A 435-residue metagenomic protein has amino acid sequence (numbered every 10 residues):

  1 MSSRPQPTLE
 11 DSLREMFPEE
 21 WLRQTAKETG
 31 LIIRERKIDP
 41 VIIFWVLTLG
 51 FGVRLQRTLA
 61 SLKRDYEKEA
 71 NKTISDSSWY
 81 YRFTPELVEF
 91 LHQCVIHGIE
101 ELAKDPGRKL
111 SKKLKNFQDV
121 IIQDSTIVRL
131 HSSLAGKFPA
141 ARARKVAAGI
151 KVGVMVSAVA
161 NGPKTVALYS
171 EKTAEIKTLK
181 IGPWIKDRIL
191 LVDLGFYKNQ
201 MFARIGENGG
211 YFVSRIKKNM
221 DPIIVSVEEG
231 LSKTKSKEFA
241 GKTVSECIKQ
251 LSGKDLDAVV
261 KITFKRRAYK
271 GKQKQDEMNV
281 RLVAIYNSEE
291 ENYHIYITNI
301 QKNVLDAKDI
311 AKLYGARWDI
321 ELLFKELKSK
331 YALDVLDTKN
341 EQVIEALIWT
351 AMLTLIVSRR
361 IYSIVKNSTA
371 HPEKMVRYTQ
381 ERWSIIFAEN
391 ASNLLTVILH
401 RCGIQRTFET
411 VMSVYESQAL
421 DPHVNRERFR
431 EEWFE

Functional and structural regions predicted by a protein language model:
M1-L59, D65, E69, T73-I74 (+6 more regions): Single, function-defining residue in the core of a domain
E101-K109: Intrinsically disordered, low-complexity basic tails/linkers immediately adjacent to helix-turn-helix/homeobox/MYB/SANT
